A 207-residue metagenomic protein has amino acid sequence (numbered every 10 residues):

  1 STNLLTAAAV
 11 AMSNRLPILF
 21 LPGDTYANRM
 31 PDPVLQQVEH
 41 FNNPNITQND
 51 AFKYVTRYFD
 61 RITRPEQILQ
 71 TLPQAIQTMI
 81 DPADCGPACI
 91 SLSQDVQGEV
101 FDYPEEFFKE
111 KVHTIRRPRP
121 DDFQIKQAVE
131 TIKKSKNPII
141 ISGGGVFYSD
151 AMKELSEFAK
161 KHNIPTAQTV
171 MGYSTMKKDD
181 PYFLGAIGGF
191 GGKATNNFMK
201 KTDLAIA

Functional and structural regions predicted by a protein language model:
S1-A207: N-terminal alpha/beta PP-like core and its mobile active-site loop of ThDP/TPP-dependent enzymes
